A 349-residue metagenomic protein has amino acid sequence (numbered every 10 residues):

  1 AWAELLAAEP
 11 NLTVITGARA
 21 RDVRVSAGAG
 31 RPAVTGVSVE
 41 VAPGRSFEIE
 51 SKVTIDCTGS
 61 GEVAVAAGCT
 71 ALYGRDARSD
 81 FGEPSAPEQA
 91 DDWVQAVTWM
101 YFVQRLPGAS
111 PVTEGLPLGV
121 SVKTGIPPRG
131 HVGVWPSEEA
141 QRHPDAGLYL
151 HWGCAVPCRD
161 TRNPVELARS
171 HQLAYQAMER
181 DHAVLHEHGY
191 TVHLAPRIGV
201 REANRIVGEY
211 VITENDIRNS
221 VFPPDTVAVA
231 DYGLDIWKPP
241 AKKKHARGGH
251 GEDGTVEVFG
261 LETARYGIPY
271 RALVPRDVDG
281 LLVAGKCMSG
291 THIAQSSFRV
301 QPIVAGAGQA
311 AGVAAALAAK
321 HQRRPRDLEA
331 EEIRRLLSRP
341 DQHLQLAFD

Functional and structural regions predicted by a protein language model:
W2: Sequence context of c-type cytochrome heme-c attachment sites
L6-R21: A conserved beta-strand/loop element that lines the FAD pocket in flavoprotein oxidoreductases
E9, G28-R31: Acidic-histidine catalytic/liganding microenvironments
G17, R21, R31-G36, E40-V53 (+1 more regions): Flavin (FAD/FMN)-binding glycine-rich loop and adjacent Rossmann-like elements that form
R24-V25: Trp/Phe/Arg-rich N-terminal binding region typifying the photolyase-homology
